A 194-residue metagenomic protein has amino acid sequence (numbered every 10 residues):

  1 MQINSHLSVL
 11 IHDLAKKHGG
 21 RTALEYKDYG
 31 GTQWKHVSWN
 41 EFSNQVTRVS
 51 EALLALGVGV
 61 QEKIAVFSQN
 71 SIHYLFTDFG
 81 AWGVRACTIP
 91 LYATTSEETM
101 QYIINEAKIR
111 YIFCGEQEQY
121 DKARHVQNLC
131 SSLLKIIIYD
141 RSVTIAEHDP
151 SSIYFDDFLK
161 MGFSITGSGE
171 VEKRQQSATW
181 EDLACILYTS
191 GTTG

Functional and structural regions predicted by a protein language model:
M1-E25, N44-Q45, K63: AMP-binding/adenylate-forming domain of the ANL superfamily
I11-V37, V143-A146: AMP-dependent adenylate-forming
G19-T22, I153, K160-Y188: Conserved pre-ATP/AMP-binding loop-to-beta segment of ANL
L24-F79, S96-Q101, Y154-F163, S177: Conserved AMP-binding/adenylate-forming core of the ANL superfamily
G30-G31, I186-G194: Conserved adenylation A10 loop of the ANL superfamily
S68-N70, E116, D182: Helix N-cap/beta->alpha junction signal
G80, V126, Y188: Hydrophobic/aromatic ligand-binding patch that stacks against planar heteroaromatic rings of cofactors or nucleotides
G83-M161: Structural core segment of the AMP-binding/adenylate-forming
